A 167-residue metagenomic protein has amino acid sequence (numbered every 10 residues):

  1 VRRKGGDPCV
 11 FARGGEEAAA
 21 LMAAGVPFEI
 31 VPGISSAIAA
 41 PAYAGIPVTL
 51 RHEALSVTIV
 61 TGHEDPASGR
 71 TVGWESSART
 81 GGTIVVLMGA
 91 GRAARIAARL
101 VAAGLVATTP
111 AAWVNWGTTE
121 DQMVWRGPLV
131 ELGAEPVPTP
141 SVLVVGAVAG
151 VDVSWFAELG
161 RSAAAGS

Functional and structural regions predicted by a protein language model:
V1-E64: Short glycine-cluster motifs
R13, A19, A54-S56, V60 (+1 more regions): A contiguous loop/helix-start segment that scaffolds small-molecule binding in enzyme catalytic cores
